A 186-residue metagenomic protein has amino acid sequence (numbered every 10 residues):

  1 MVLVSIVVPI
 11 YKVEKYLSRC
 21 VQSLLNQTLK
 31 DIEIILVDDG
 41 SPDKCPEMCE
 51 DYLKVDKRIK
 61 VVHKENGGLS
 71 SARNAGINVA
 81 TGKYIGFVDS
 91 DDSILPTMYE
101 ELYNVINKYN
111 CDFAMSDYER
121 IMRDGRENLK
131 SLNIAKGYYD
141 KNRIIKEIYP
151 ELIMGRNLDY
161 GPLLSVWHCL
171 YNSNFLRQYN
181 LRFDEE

Functional and structural regions predicted by a protein language model:
M1-E186: Nucleotide-sugar donor-binding/catalytic module of glycosyltransferases that assemble extracellular/cell-envelope
